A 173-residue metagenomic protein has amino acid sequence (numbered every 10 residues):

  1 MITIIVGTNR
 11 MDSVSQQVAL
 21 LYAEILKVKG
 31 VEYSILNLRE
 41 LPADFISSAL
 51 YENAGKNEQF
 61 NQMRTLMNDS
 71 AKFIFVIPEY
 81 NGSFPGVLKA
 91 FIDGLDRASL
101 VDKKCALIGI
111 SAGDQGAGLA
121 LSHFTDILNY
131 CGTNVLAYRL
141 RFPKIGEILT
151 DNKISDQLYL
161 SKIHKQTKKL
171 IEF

Functional and structural regions predicted by a protein language model:
M1-A90, K153-E172: N-terminal beta1-alpha1-beta2 submodule of the flavodoxin-like/Rossmannoid cofactor-binding fold
S34, V101-F173: FMN-binding flavodoxin-like domain, especially the glycine-rich phosphate-binding loop
G55-C131: Helix-loop-strand module that forms the ligand-binding subsite of alpha/beta enzymes
